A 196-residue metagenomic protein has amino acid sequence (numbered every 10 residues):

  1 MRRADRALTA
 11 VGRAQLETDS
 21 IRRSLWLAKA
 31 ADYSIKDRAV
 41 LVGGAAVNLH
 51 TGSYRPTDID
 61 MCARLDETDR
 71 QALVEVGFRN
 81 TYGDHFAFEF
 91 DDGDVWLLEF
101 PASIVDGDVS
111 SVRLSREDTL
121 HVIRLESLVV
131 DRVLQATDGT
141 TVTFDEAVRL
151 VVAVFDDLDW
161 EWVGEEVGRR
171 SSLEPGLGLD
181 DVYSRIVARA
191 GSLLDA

Functional and structural regions predicted by a protein language model:
M1-A196: Compositionally biased terminal segments of proteins
